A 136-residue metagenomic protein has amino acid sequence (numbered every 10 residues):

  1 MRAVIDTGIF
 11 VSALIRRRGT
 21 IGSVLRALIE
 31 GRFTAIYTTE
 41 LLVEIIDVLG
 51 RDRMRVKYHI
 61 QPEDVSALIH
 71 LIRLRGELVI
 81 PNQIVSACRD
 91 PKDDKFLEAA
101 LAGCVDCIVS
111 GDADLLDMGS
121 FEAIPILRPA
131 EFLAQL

Functional and structural regions predicted by a protein language model:
M1-Y37: Short, well-structured N-terminal submotif of metal-dependent ribonuclease cores
D6-T7, Y37-T38, G111-D112, R128: A secondary-structure boundary/capping signal
A13-L14, V48, K57, M118 (+1 more regions): Residues that scaffold the ATP/ADP-binding catalytic core of kinase and kinase-like folds
G19, I36, H59, E63 (+3 more regions): Residues at secondary-structure transition points
R26, L97-E98, L116: Alpha-helical segments flanking ligand/cofactor-binding loops in enzyme cores
A27-I84: PIN-domain endoribonuclease scaffold, especially VapC-family toxins
R73-C107: Active-site neighborhoods of divalent-metal-dependent phosphate/nucleic-acid chemistry enzymes
D90, L101-V109, A113-L136: Acidic, PIN/NYN-like endoribonuclease modules and their adjacent C-terminal/linker elements
